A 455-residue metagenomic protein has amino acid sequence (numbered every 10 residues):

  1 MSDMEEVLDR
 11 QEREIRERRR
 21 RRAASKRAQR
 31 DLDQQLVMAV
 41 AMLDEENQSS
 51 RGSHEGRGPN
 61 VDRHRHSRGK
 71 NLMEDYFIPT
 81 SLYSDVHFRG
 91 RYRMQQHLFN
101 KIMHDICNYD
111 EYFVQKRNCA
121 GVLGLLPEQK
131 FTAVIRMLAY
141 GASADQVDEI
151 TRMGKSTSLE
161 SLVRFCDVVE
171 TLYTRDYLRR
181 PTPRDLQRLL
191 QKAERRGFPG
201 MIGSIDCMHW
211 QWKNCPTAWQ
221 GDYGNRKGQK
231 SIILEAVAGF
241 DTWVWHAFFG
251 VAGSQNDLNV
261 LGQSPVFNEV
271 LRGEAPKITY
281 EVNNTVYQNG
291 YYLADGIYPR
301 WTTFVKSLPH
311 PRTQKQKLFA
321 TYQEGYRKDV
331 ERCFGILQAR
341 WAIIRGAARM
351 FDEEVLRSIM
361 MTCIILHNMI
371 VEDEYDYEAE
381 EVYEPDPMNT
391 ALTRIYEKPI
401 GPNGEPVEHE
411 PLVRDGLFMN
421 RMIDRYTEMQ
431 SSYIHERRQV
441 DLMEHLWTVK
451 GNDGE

Functional and structural regions predicted by a protein language model:
M1-E455: Short, polybasic Lys/Arg-rich linear motifs in disordered N-terminal/cytosolic regions
